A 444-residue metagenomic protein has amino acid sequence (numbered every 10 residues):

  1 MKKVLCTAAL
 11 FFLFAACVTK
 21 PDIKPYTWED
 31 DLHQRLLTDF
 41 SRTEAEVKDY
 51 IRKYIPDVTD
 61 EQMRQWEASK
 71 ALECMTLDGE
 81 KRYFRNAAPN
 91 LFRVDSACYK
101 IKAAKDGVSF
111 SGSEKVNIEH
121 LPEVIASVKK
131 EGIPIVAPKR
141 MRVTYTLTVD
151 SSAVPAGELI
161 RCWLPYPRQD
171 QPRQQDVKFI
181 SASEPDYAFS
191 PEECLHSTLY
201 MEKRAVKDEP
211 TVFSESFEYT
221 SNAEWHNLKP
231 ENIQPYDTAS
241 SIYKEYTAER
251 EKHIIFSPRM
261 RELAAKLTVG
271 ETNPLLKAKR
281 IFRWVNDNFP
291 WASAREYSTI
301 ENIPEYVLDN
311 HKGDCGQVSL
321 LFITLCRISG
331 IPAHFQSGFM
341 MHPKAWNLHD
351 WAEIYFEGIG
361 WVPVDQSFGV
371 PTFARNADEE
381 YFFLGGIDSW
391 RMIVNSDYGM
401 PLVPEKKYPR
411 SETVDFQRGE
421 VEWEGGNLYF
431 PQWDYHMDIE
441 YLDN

Functional and structural regions predicted by a protein language model:
V4-L13: Sec-dependent N-terminal signal peptides
D31-W225: Intrinsically disordered, low-complexity N-terminal segments that are enriched in acidic
C162, I281, A352: Terminal peptide-recognition signature
P191-L199, A205-D309: Acidic low-complexity segments
P274-I281, H311-C326: Active-site nucleophilic cysteine motif
Q317-K406: Hydrophobic/aromatic-rich core segments of domains that either
I387-N444: Low-complexity, Gly/Ser/Thr/Pro-rich intrinsically disordered linker/tail segments
